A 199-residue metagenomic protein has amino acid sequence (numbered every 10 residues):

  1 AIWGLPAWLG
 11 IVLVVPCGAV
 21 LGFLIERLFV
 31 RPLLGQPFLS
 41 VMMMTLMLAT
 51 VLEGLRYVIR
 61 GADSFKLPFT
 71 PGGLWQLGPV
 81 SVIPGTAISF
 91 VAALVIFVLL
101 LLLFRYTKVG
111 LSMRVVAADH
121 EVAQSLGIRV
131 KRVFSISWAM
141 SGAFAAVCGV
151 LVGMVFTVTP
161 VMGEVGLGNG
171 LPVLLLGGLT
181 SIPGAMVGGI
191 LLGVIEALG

Functional and structural regions predicted by a protein language model:
I2, A19-F23, R27, V58 (+4 more regions): Membrane-embedded alpha-helical segments of multi-pass transporters/permeases
W3-L5, L33, P37, T107 (+2 more regions): Membrane-helix interface residues
G4-P16, S135-A145, G149-G199: Transmembrane alpha-helical segments in multi-pass inner-membrane proteins
L5-L48, L55, V187-L192, E196: Alpha-helical transmembrane segments within multi-pass membrane transporters and channels
G18, G22, P79, D119: Glycine-rich phosphate-binding loops of nucleotide-dependent enzymes
V30-G35, G73-Q76, S112-S125, A197: Short amphipathic alpha-helical coupling elements at transmembrane boundaries
P32-Y106, V133-I136, L198: Transmembrane helix-bundle core of multi-pass membrane transporters and related energy-transducing complexes
S81-T159, I182-G188: Helix-loop-helix "hairpin" substructures at the membrane interface of multi-pass membrane proteins
